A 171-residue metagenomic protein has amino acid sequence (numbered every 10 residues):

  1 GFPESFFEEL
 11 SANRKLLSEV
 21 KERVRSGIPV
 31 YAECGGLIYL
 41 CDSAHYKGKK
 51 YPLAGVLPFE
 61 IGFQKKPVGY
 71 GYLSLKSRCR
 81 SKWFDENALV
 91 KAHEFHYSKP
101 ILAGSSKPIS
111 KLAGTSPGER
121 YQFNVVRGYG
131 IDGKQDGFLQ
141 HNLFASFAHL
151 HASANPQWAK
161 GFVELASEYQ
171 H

Functional and structural regions predicted by a protein language model:
G1-F2, G36, H141-F144: Short acidic (Asp/Glu) and glycine-rich catalytic loops that position anionic groups and cofactors
P3-W83: Cysteine-nucleophile active-site neighborhood
F63-H171: Amide-donor transfer/coupling interface in amidating biosynthetic enzymes
